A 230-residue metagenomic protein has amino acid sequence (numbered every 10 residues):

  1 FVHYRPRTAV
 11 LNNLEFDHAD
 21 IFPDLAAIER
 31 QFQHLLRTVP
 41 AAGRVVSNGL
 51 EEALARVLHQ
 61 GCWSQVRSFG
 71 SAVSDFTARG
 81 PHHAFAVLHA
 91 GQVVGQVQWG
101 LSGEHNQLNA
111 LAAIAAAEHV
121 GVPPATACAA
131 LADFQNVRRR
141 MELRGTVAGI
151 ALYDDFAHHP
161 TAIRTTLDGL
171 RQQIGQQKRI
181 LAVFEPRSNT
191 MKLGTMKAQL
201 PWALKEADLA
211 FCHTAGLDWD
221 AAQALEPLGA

Functional and structural regions predicted by a protein language model:
V2-L152, Q177, L225-G229: Acidic, Mg2+-coordinating active-site environments of NTP-dependent enzymes
H18, Y153, T190, G194: Active-site oxyanion-binding pockets that recognize sulfate/phosphate
F22, A157, G194: Ordered, soluble secondary-structure elements with a strong preference for glycine-centered loop motifs and nearby
G49-E52, H158, G216: Short beta->alpha linker loops
N136-R139, P160-R164, D168-A230: Active-site beta-alpha connecting loops in nucleotide-dependent enzymes
L152-H158: Switch II (G3) loop of P-loop NTPases
